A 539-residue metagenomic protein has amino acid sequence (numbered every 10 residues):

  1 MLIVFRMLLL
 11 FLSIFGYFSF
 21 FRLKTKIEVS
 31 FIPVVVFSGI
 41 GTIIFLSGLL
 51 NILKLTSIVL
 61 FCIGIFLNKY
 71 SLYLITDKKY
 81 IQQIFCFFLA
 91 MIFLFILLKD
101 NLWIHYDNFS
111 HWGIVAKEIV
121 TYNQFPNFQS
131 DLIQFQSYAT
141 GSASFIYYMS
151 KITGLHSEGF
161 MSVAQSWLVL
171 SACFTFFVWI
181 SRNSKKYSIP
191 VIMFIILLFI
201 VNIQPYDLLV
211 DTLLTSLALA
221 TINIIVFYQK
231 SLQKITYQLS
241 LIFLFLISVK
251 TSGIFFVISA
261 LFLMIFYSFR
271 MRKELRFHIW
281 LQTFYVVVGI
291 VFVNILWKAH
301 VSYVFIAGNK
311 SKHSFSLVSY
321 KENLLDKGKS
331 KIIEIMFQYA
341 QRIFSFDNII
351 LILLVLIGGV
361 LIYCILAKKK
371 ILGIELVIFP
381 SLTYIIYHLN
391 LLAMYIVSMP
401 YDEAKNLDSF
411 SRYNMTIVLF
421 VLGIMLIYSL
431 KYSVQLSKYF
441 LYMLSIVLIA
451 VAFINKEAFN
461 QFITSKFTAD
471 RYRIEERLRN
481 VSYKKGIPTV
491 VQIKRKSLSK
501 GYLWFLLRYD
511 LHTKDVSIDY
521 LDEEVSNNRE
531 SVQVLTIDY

Functional and structural regions predicted by a protein language model:
M1-D77: Membrane-embedded, hydrophobic transmembrane alpha-helices
T42-G48, N202, I235-F262: Membrane-interface alpha helices of multi-pass inner-membrane proteins
F66, Y70-K79, F256-V288: Perimembrane helix-loop-helix junctions
I96-Y187: Active-site lumenal/periplasmic loops and adjacent helix-entry segments of GT-C-fold, multi-pass membrane
D100-W103, F145, F266-R270, R276-V360: Membrane-lumen/periplasm interface segments of specific transmembrane helices in polyprenyl phosphate-linked
K117, D211-A218, V249, F255 (+1 more regions): Hydrophobic/aromatic-rich transmembrane helices and adjacent perimembrane loops
K234-F243, V257, L261, I279-V291 (+1 more regions): Signature aromatic-anchored transmembrane alpha helix within multi-pass, membrane-resident enzymes that catalyze glycan
V447-L503: Membrane-embedded, lumen/periplasm-facing catalytic core of multi-pass transferases that use lipid-linked donors
